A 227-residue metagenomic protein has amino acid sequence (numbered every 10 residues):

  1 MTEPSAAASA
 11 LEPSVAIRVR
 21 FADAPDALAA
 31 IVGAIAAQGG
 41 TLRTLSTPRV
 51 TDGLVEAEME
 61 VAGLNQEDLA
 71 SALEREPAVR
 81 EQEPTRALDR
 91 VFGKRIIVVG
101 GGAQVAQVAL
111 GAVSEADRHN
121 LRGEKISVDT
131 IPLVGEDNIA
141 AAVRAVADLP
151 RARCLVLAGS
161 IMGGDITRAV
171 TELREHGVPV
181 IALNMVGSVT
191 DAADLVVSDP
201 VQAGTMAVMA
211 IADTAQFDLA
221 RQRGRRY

Functional and structural regions predicted by a protein language model:
M1-V99, E115, T130-P132: A conserved regulatory-domain signal marking ACT and ACT-like small-molecule sensing domains and adjacent regulatory
T2, P84-A193, V197-Q222, R226: Conserved mixed alpha/beta catalytic, RNA-binding, or beta-rich assembly cores of soluble enzyme, regulatory
